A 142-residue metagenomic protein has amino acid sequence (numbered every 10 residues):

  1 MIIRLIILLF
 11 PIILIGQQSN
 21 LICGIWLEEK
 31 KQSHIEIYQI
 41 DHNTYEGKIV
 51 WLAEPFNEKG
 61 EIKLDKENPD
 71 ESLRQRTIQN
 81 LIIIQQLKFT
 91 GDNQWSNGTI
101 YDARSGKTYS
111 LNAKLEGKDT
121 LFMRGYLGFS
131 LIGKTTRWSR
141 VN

Functional and structural regions predicted by a protein language model:
M1-Q18: Bacterial Sec-dependent N-terminal signal peptides
Q18-I35: Short N-terminal segments immediately surrounding and downstream of signal-peptide cleavage
C23, H34, I40-Y101, T108-Y109: Central antiparallel beta-sheet cores of small beta-barrel/beta-sandwich binding domains
I25-E28, N97-A103, M123-G125: Short beta-strand segments that buttress and anchor functional surface loops
E28-E29, I78-L81, I132-G133: Short coil-to-beta-strand transition motifs
Q39-D41, I49-W51, D102, L115 (+2 more regions): A mature extracytoplasmic/lumenal domain signature
Q39-H42, K88-N93, K114-D119, R140-N142: A short, structured loop/turn motif at beta-sheet edges
K118-T120, L127-N142: Edge beta-strand at a domain terminus
